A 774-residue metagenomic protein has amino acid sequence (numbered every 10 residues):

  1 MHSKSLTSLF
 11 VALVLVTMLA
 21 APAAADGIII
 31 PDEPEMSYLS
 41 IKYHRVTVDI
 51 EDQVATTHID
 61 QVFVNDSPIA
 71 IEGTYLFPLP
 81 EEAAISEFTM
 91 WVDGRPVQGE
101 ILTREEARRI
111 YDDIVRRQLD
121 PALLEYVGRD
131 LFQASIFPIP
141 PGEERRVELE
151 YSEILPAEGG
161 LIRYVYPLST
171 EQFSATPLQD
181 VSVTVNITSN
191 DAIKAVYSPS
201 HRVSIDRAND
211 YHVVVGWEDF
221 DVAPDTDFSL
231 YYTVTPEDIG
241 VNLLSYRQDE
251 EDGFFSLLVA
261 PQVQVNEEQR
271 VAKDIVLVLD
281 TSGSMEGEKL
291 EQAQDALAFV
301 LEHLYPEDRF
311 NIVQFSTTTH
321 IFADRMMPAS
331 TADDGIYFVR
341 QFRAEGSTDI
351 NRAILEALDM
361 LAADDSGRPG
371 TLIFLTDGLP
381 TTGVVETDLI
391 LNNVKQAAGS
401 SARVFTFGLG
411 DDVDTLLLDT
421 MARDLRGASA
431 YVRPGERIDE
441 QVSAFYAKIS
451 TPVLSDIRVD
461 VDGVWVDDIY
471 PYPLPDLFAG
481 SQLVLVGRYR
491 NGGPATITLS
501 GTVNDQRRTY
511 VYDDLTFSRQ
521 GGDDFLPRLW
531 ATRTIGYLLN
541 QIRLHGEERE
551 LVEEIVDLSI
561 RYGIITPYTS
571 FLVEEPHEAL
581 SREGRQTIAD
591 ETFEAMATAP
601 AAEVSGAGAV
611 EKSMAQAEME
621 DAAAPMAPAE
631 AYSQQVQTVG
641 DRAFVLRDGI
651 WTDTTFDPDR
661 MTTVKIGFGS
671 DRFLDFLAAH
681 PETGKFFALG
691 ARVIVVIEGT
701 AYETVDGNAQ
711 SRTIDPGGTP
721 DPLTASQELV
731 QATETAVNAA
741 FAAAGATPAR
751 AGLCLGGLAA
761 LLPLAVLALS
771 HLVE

Functional and structural regions predicted by a protein language model:
A21-V54: N-terminal, polar/Ser/Thr-rich
F63-I69, F77-L79: Asparagine-centered strand-capping/turn motif at beta-strand->loop junctions
E87-G94, Q98-V127, S135-P141, R146-V278 (+10 more regions): An acidic, Ser/Thr-enriched
A175-P177, Q269-M326, N351-E356, S366-T376 (+2 more regions): Von Willebrand factor
E268, V313-F338, L355-D364, T382-D388 (+1 more regions): Short beta-strand-loop
G378-L425, A430-R433, R437-S443, T502: VWA/integrin I-like adhesion module and closely mimicked acidic/polar interface patches used
P716-A749: C-terminal low-complexity, Ser/Thr- and acidic/Pro-rich disordered "stalk" regions positioned immediately N-terminal
P763-E774: C-terminal membrane-anchoring or membrane-association module
